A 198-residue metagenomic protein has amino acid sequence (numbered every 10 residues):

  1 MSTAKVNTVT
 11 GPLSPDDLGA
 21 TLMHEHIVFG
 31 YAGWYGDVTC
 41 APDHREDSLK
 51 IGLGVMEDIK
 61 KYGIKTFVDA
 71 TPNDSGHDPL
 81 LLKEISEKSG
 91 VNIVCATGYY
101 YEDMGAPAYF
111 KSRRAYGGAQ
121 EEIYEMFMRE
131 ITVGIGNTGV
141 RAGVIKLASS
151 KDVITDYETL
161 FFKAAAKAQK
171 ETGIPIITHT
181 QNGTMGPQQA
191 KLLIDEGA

Functional and structural regions predicted by a protein language model:
S2-E25: N-terminal basic/disordered segments at the start of proteins
L18-G30, G36-N92, A119-V140: Alpha-helical scaffold segments that flank or form the walls of functional sites
H26-V28, P72-N73, G98-E102, S150 (+1 more regions): Active-site beta-loop-alpha junctions enriched in small/polar residues
Y31-Y35, P79, G105-P107, M185-L193: Histidine/acidic-residue-rich catalytic or RNA/ligand-binding cores of hydrolases and nuclease-related proteins
G36-S48, L147-V153, I176, T180: Glycine-rich phosphate-binding "P-loop"
I59-V68, A166-I176, D195-A198: Short, surface-exposed connector motifs at secondary-structure boundaries
L81-L82, D156-F161, G183-G197: Distinct, well-ordered alpha-helical segments
E84-E87, N92-V94, G98-P175: Active-site gating/metal-coordination segments in enzymes
